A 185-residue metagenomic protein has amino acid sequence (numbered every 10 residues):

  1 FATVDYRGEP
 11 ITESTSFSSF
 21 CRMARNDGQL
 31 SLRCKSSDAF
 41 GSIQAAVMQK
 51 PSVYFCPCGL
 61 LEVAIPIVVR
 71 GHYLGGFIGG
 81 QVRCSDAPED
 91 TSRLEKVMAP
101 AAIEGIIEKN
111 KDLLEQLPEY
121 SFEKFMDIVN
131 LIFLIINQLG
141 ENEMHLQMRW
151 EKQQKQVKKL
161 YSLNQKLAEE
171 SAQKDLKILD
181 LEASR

Functional and structural regions predicted by a protein language model:
F1-G59: Structured interaction and signal-relay segments at domain junctions
S19, L32-R33, F40-G41, R93 (+2 more regions): Exposed alpha-helical structural elements
Q29, Y120-E123, E169: A general boundary/transition motif marking the beginning of the first structured unit of a protein
S37-K96, E123-L139, L146: Sensory/regulatory domains in signal-transduction proteins
R93-M98, A102, Q147-Q154: Short alpha-helical "patches" and their helix-cap loops
M98-I128: Signature of lipid phosphatidyltransferase scaffolds
L134, E141-R185: Amphipathic alpha-helical coiled-coil "transmission" helices that mediate dimerization and conformational coupling
